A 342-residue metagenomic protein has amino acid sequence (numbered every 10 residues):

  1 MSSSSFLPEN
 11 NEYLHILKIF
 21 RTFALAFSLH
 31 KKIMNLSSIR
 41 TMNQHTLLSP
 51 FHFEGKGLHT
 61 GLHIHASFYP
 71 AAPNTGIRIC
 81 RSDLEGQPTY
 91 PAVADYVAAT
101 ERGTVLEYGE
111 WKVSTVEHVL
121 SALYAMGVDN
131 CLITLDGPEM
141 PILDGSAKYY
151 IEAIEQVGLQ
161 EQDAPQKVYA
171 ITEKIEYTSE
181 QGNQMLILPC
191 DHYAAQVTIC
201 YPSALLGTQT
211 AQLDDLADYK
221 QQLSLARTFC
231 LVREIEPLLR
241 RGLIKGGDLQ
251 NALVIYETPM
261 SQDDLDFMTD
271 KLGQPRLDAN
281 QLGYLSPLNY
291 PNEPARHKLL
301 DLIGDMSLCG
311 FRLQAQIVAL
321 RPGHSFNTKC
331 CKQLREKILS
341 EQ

Functional and structural regions predicted by a protein language model:
E9, Y13, T22, A26 (+1 more regions): Short, positively charged and aromatic/hydrophobic N-terminal segments
L17-I19: Catalytic cores of phosphodiester-bond-cleaving enzymes
I33-Q342: Short acidic-hydrophobic catalytic motif
